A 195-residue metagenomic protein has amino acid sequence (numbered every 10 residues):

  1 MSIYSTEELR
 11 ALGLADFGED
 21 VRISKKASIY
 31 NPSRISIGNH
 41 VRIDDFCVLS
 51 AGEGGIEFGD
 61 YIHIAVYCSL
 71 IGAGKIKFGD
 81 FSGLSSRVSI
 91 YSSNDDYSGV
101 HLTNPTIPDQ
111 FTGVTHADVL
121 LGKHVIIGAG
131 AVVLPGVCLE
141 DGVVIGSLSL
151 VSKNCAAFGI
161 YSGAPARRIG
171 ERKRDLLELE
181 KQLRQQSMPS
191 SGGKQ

Functional and structural regions predicted by a protein language model:
M1-S36, H40, S187-P189, G193-Q195: Extended, small-residue-rich solenoid/repeat segments and analogous flexible loops that form exposed scaffolds
Y4-S5, A27-I37, R42-V133, A164 (+1 more regions): Flexible, glycine/small-residue-enriched loop-and-beta-strand segment within the central core of proteins
R22, G83, I126, V132 (+3 more regions): Short-chain dehydrogenase/reductase
V88, D95-D96, C138, S149-L150 (+1 more regions): Flexible glycine-rich beta->alpha loop in the catalytic core of nucleotide-sugar glycosyltransferases
V119-L120, G130-V143, S149-S152: Beta-rich strand-turn-strand
K153-F158, M188: Short arginine-rich
A157-G159, P165-K181: Conserved beta-strand-loop-alpha-helix hinge in the C-terminal portion of ABC ATPase nucleotide-binding domains
Q182-Q186: Crotonase-superfamily enoyl-CoA hydratase/isomerase domain that binds and transforms CoA-thioester intermediates
